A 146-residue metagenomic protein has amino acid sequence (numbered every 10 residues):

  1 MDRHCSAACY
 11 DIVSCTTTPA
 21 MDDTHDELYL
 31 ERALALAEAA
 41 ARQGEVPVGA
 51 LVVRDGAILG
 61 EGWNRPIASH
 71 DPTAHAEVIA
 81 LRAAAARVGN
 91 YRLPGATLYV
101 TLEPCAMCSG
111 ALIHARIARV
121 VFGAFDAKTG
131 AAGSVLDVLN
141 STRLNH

Functional and structural regions predicted by a protein language model:
D22-Q43: Short, basic/aromatic recognition patches
E31, G60-H146: Zn2+-dependent cytidine deaminase-like catalytic core
G44-E45, R116: Glycine-centered short loops/turns at secondary-structure junctions
V48-V53: Short beta-strand scaffold segments in enzyme catalytic cores
